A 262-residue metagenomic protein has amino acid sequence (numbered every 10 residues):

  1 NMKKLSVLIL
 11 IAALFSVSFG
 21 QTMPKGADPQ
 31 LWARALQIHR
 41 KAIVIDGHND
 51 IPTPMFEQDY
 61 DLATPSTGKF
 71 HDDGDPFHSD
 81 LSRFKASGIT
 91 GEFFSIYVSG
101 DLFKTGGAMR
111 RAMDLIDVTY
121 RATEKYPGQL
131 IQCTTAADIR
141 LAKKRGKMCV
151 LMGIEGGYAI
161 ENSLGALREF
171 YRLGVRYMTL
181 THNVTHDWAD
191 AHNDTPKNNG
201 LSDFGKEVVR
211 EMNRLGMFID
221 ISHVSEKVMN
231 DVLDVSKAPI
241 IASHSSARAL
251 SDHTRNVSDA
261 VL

Functional and structural regions predicted by a protein language model:
L5-L14: Sec-dependent N-terminal signal peptides
F19-K197, D252-L262: N-terminal hydrophobic targeting/anchoring segments and the immediately downstream early-domain regions of hydrolases
L36, N162-R172, D194-I241, T254-L262: Histidine/acidic residue-rich metal-binding segments in metalloenzymes
V44-I51, V224, A242-S245: Histidine-centered catalytic micro-motifs
V98, S246-A247: Acidic, glycine-rich active-site loops and adjacent beta-strand->loop/helix elements that engage anionic groups
E226-K227, A247-A249: Short, catalytically relevant binding-site loops at active-site mouths
